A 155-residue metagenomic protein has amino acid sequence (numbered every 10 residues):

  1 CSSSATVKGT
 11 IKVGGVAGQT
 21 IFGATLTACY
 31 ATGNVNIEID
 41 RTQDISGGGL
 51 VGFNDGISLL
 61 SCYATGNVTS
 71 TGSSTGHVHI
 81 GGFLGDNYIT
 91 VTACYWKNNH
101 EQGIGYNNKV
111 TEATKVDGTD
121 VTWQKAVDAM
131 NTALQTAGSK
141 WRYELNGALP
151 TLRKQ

Functional and structural regions predicted by a protein language model:
C1-Q155: Predominantly extracellular beta-rich ligand-binding scaffolds that present long acidic/polar faces for carbohydrate
